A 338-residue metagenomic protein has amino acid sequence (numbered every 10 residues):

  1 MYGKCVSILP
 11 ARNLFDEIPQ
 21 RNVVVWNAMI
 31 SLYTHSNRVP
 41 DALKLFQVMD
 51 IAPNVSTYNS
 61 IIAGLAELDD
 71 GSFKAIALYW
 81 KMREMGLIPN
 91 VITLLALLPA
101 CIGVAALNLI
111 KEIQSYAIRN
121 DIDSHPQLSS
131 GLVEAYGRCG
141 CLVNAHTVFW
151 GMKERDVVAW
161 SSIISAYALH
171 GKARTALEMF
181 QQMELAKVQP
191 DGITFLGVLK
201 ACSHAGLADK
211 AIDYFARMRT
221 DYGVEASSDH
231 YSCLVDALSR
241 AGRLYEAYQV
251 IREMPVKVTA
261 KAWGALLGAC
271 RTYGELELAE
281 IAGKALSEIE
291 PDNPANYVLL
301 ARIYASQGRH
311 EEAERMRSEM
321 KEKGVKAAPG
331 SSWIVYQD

Functional and structural regions predicted by a protein language model:
M1-D338: Terminal (and in a subset, N-terminal) low-complexity or junction segments at the ends of helical repeat RNA-binding
